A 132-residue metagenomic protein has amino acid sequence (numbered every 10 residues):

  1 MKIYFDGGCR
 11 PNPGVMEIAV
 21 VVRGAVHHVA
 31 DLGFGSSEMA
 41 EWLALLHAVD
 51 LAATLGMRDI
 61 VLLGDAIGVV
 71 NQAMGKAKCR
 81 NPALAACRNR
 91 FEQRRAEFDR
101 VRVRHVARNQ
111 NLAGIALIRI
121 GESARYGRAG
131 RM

Functional and structural regions predicted by a protein language model:
M1-M39, D50-T54, R58: RNase H-like nuclease fold core
G8-P13, L46-I118, R125-Y126: RNase H catalytic domain
G33-S37, F91-R95, M132: Short C-terminal domain-edge/linker segments immediately following a structured domain
F34-E41, R80, L84: Active-site beta-loop-alpha junctions of metal-dependent nucleic acid enzymes, especially the RNase H-like/DDE
S123-M132: Acidic, His- and aromatic-enriched active-site or binding-groove loops in soluble protein domains that engage sugars
